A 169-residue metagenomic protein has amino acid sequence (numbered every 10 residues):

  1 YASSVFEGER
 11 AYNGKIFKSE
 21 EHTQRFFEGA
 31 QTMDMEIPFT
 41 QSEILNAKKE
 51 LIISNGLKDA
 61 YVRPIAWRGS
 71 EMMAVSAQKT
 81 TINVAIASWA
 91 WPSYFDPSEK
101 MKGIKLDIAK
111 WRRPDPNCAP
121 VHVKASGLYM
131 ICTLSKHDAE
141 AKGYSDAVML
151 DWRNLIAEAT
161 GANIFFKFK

Functional and structural regions predicted by a protein language model:
Y1-E50, M73-K169: Helix-start/capping segments and mature chain N-termini
N55-I65: Ordered, amphipathic secondary-structure segments that act as subunit-interaction surfaces in large macromolecular
W67-M72: Short, internal active-site loops enriched in acidic
